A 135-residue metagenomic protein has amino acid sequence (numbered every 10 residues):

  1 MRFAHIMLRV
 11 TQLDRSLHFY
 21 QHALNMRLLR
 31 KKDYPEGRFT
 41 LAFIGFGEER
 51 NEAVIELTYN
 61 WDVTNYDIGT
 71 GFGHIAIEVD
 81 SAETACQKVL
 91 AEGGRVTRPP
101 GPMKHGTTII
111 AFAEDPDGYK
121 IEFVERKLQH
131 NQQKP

Functional and structural regions predicted by a protein language model:
R2, L29-K32, F43, I77 (+1 more regions): Vicinal oxygen chelate
I6, I75: Hydrophobic adenine-recognition pocket in adenosine-nucleotide-binding enzymes
M7-E52: Core segments of cupin and vicinal oxygen chelate
P35-G37, N65-D67, K104-H105: Short glycine/serine/proline-enriched coil/turn segments at secondary-structure junctions
G47-N51, D62-T64, A82-T84: Short, charged/polar surface micro-motifs in flexible loops or helix N-caps
T64-G69, Q132-P135: Short, surface-exposed linear segments at secondary-structure transitions and domain or protein termini
F72: Flexible, small-/acidic-enriched active-site or ligand-binding loops
